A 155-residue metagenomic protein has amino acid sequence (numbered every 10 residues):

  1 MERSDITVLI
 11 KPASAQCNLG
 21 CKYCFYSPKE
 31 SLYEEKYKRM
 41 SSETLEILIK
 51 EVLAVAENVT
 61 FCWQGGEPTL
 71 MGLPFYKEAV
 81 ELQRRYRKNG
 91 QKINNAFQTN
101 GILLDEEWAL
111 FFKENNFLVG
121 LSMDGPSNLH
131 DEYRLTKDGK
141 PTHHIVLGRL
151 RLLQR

Functional and structural regions predicted by a protein language model:
M1-E2, T60: Short, surface-exposed loop and linker segments with low hydrophobicity and enrichment for Pro/Ser/Thr
R3-S41: Canonical Radical SAM [4Fe-4S] cluster-binding loop centered on the CxxxCxxC motif and its immediate flanking residues
S4-T7, T44-L45, A79, N100: Short amphipathic alpha-helical surface micro-motifs
P12, G65-G66, T99: Short glycine-centered, acidic/aromatic-flanked micro-motifs in structured strand/loop junctions that mark active-site
S27-E30, W63-E67, R134: Short, histidine-centered active-site or binding-site loop motifs used for metal coordination, general acid-base
K36-M40, P68, D138: Pocket-edge positions in alpha/beta enzyme catalytic cores
R39-E51: Short microdomains enriched in Cys/His and/or Lys/Arg
I49-K50, A54-C62, M71-R155: Radical SAM/AdoMet-radical enzyme domain recognition
